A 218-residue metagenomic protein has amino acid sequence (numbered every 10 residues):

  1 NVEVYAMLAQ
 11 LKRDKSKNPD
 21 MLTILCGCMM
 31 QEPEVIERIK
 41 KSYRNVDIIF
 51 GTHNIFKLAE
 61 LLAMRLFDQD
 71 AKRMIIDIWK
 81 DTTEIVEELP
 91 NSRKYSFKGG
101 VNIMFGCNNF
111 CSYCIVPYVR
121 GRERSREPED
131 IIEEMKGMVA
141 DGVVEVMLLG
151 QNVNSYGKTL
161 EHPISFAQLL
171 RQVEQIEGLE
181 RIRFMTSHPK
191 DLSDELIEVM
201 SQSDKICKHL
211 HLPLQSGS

Functional and structural regions predicted by a protein language model:
N1-L149, N154-Y156, L210: Proteins enriched for Cys/Gly/acidic motifs involved in redox and nucleic-acid/cofactor modification
T23-G27, E32-E34, A140-S218: Conserved SAM/AdoMet-binding glycine-rich loop
